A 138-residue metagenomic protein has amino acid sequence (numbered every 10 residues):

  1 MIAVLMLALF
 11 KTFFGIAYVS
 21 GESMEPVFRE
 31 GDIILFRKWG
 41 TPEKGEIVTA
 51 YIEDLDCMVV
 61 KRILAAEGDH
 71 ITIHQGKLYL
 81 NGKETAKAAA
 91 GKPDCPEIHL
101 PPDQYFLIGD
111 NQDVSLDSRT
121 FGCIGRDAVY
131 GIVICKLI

Functional and structural regions predicted by a protein language model:
M1-I138: Extended hydrophobic leader/signal-anchor segments used for secretion and membrane insertion
